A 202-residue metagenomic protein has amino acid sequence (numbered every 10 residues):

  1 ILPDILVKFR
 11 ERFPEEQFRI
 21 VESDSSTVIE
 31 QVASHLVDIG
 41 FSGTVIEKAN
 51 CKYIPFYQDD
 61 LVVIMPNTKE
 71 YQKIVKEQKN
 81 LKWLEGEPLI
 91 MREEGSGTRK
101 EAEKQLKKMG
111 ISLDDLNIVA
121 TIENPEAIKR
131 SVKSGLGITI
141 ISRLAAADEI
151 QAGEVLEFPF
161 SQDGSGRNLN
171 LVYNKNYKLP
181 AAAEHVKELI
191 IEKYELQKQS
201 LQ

Functional and structural regions predicted by a protein language model:
I1-A49: Central regulatory/effector-binding core of bacterial HTH transcription factors
E15-I20, N117-V119, N168-N170: Residues at or immediately flanking beta-strands
D24-I29, A33-V37, K107, I111-V155: Hydrophobic hinge/microswitch elements
T44-V45, N67, R143-A145: Short secondary-structure boundary segments
K52-V62, N117, Q151-S165: Short beta-strand->loop
Y53-L61, M65-I90, E94: Flexible hinge/capping segments at coil-to-helix
Q72, P88-G110, L179-A181, Q197-L201: Secondary-structure junction motif
F158-Q199: A late-sequence structural motif
